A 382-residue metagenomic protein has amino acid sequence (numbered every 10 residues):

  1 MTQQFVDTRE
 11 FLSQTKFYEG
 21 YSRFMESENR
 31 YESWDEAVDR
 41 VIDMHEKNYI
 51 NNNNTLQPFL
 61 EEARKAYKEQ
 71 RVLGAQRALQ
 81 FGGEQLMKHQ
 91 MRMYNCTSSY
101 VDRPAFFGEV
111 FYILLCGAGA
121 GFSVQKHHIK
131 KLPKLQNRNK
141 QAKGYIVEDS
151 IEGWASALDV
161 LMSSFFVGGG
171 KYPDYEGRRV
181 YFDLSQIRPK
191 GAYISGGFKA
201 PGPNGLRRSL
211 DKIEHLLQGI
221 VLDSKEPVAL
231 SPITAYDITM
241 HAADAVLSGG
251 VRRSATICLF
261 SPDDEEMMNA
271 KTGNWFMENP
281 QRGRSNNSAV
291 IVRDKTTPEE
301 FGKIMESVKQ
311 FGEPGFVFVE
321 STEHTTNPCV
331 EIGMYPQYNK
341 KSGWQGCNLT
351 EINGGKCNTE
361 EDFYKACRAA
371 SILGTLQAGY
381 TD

Functional and structural regions predicted by a protein language model:
M1-D382: Extended catalytic cores of very large enzyme megasubunits
